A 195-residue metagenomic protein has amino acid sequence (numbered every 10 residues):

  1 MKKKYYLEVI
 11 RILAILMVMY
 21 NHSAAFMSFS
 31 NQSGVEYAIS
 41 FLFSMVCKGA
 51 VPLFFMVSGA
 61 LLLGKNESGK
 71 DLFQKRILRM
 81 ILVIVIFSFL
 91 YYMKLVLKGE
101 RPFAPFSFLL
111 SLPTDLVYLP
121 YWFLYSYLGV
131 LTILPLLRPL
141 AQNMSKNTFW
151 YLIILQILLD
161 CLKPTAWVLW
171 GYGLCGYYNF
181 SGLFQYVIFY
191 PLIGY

Functional and structural regions predicted by a protein language model:
M1-T165: Membrane-cytosol interface segments of multi-pass membrane proteins, especially ER/Golgi lipid-handling enzymes
T148-Y195: Loop-centered beta-sheet repeat module
